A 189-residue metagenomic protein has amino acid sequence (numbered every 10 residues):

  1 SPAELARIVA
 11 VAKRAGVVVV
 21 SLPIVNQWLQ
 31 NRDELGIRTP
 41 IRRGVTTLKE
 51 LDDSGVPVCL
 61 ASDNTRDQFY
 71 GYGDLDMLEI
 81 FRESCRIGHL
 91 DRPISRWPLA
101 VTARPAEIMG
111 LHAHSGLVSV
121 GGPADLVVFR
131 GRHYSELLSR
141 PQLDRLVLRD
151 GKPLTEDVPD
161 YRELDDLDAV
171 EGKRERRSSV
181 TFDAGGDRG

Functional and structural regions predicted by a protein language model:
S1-A6, G71-D74, P141: Conserved strand-to-helix beginnings and helix N-cap segments that scaffold or border functional pockets
S1-R43: Active-site core of metal-dependent hydrolases
V17-V19, P57-C59, L126, R145-L146: Structural motif
I24-Q27, T65-R66, H133-Y134, K152-L154: Short, glycine-/Ser/Thr-/acidic-enriched flexible segments
L29-R32, R43-F129: His/Asp/Glu-enriched, well-ordered alpha-helical/loop segment that forms or immediately abuts the divalent-metal
E34-R38, D74-M77, L143-L146: Short low-complexity, flexible loop/linker segments enriched in glycine and/or proline with clustered acidic
R82, S95-G189: Active-site microenvironment of metallo-dependent hydrolases
